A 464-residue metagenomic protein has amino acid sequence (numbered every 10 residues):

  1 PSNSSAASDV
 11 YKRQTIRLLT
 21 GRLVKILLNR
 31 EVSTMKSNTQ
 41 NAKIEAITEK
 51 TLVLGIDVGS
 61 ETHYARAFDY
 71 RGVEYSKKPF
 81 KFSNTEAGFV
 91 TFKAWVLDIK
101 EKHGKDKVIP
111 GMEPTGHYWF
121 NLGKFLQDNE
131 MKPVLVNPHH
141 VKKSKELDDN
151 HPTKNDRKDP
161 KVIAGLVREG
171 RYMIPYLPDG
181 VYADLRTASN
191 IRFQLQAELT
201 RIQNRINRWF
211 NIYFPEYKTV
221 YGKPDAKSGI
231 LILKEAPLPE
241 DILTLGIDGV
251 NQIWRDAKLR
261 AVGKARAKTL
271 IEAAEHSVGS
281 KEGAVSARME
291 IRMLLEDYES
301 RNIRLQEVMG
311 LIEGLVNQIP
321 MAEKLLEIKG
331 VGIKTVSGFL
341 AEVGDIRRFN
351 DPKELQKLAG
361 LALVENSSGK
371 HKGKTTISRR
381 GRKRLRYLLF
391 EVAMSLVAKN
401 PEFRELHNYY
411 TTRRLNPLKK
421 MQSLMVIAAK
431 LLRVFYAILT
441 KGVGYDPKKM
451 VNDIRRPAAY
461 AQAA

Functional and structural regions predicted by a protein language model:
P1-Q14: Single conserved hydrophobic/aromatic residue that forms the stacking wall/gate of nucleotide- or nucleobase-binding
R13-A464: A detector of single, family-specific signature residues that are central to catalytic or substrate-handling motifs
